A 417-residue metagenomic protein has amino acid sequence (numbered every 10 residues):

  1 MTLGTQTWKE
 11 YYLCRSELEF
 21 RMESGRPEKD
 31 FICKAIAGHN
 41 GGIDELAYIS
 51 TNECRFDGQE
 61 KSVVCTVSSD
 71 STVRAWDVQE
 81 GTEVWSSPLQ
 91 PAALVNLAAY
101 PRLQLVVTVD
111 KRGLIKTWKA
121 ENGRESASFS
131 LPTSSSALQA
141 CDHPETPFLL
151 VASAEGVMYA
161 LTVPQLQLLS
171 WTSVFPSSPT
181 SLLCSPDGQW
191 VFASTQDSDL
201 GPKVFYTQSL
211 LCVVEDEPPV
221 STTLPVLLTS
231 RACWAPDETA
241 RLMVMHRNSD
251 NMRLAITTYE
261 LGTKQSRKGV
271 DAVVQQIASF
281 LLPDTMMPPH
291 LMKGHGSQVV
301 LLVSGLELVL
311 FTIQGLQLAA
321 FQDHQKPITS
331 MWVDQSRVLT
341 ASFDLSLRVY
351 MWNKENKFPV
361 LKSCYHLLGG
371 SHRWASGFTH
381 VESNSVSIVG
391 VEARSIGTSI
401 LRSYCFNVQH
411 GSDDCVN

Functional and structural regions predicted by a protein language model:
M1-T82, M245-N248, M252-P289, V300-V309 (+3 more regions): Intrinsically disordered, low-complexity acidic/Ser/Thr/Pro-rich linker and tail segments in large eukaryotic scaffolds
I32-I36, T82-S87, R124-F129, Q167-T172 (+5 more regions): A short beta-strand motif characteristic of beta-propeller blades
I36-I43, P88-L94, S130-A137, S173-P179 (+4 more regions): WD40/WD-repeat beta-propeller blade N-cap
A47-K61, L97-Q104, Q139-P147, P176 (+5 more regions): Loop/turn segments within WD40 beta-propeller blades
C65, V107, L150, F192 (+4 more regions): Structural core positions within WD40/WD-like beta-propeller blades
S71-T72, Q104, R112-L114, E155-M158 (+9 more regions): Loop/turn residues immediately N-terminal
V73-D77, I115-K119, M158-T162, G201-Q208 (+4 more regions): WD40-repeat beta-propellers
G81, G123, L166, L210 (+4 more regions): Short coil/turn linkers that define WD40 beta-propeller blade boundaries
